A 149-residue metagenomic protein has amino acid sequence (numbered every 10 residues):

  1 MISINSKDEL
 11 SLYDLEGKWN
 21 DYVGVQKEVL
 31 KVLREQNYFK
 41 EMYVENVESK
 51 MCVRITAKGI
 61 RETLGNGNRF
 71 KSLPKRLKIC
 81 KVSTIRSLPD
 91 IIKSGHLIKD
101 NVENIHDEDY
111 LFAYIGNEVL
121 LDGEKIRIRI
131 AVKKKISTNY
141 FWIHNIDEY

Functional and structural regions predicted by a protein language model:
M1-Y149: Ribonuclease/tRNase effector modules and their secretory precursors
